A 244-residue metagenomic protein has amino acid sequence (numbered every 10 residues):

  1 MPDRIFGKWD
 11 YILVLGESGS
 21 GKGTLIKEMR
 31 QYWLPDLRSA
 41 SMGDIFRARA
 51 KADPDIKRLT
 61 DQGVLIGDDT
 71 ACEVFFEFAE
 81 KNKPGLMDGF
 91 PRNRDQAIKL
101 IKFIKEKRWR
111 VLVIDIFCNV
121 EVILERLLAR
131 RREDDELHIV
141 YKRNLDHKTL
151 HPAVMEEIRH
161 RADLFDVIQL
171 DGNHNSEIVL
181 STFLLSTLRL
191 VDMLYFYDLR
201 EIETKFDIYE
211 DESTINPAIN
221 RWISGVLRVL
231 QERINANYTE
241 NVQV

Functional and structural regions predicted by a protein language model:
M1-V244: Glycine-rich phosphate-binding loop of ATP-dependent small-molecule kinases
